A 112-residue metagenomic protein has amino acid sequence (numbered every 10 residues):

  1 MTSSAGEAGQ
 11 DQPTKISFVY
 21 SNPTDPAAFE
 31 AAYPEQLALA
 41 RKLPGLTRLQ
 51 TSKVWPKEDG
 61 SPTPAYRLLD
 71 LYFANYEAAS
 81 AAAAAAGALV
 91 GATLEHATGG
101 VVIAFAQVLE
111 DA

Functional and structural regions predicted by a protein language model:
T2-A112: Macromolecular interaction modules
